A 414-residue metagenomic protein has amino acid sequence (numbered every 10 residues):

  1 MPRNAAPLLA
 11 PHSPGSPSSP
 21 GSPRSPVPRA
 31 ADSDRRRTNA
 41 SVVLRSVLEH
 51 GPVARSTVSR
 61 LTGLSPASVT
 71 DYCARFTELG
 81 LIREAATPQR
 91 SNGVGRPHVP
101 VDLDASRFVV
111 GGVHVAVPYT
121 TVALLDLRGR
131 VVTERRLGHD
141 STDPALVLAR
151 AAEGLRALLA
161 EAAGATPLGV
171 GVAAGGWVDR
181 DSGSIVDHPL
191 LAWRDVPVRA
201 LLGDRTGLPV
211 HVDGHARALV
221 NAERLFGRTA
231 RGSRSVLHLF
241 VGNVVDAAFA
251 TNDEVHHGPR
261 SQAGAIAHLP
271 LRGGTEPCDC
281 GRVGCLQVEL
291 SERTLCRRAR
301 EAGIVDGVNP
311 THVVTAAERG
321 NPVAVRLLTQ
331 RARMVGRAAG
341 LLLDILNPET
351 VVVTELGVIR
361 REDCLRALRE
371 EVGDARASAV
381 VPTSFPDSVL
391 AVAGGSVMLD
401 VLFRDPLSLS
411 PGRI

Functional and structural regions predicted by a protein language model:
M1-P88, N92-R136, D140-A160, G164-T166 (+3 more regions): ATP-binding/phosphotransfer module of carbohydrate and carboxylate kinases, centering on a glycine-rich
V113, T166-A173, W177-L286, L290-R293 (+1 more regions): Phosphate-binding/catalytic loop of phosphoryl-transfer enzymes
